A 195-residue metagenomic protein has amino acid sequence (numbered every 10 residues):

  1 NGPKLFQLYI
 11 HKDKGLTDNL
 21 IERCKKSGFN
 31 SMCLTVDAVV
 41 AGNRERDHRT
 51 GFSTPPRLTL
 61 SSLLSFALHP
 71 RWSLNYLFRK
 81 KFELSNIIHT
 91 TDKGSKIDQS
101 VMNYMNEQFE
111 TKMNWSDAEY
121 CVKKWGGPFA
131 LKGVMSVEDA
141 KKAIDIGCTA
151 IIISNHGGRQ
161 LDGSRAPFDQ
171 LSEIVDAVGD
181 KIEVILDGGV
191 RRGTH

Functional and structural regions predicted by a protein language model:
N1-T17: A gly/proline- and charged-residue-enriched helix-loop-helix capping module
G2-L5, S27, L60-S61, T111-F129 (+1 more regions): Alpha-helix-loop-beta-strand connector modules within alpha/beta enzyme cores
K4-L8, M32, F129-K132, I152-I153 (+1 more regions): Hydrophobic faces of well-ordered beta-strands that scaffold small-molecule active sites in alpha/beta enzyme cores
T17-L20, N43-R49: Short acidic, glycine/serine/threonine-rich loops at helix termini
D18-I21, M135-G147, D176-D180, V184-L186 (+1 more regions): Catalytic cores of alpha/beta
L34, C121, A143, I151 (+1 more regions): Conserved, mostly hydrophobic/aromatic
V36-G42, C148-S164, R192: Glycine-rich phosphate-binding active-site loops on the catalytic face of alpha/beta enzymes
H48-N114: Terminal interaction modules at protein C-ends
